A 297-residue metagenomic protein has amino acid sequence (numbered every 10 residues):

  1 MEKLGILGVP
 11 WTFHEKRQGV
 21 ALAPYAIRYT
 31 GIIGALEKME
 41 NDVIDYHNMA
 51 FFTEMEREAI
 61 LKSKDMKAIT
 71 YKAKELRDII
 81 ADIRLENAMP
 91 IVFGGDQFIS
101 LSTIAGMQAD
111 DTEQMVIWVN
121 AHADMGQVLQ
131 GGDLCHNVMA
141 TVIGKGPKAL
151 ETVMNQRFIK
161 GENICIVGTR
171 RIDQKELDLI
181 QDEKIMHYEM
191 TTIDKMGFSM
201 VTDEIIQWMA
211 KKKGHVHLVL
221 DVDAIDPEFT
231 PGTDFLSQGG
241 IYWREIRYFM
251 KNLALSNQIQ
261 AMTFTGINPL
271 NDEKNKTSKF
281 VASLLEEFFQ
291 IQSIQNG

Functional and structural regions predicted by a protein language model:
E2-W11, R17-I91, S100, A109-D111 (+1 more regions): Catalytic cores of soluble, metal-dependent hydrolases
L85, M89-T152, S256-N257: Active-site histidine-anchored catalytic micro-motif
V119, V167, T265: Conserved residues at the C-terminal ends of beta-strands
G126, I172-Q174, P269-N271: Active-site environment of divalent metal-dependent phosphoester hydrolases
G146-A149, V167-D173, Y242-R247: A general structural motif
I164: Bacterial carbohydrate/catabolite-sensing allosteric modules
I172-D182: Short, glycine/polar-rich helix-capping loops at beta-to-alpha or helix-loop-helix junctions that flank or form
